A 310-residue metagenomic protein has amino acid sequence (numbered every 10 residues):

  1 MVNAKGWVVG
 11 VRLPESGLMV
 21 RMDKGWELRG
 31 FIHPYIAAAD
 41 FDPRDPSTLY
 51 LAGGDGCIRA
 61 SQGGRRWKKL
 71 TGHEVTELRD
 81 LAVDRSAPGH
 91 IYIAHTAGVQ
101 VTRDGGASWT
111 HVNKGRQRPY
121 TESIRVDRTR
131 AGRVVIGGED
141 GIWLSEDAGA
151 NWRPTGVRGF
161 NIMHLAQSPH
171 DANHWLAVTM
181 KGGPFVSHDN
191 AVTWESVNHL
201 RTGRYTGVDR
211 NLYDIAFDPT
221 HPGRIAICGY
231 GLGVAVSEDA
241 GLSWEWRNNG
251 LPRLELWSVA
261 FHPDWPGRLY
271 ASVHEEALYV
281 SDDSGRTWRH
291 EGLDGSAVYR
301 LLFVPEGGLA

Functional and structural regions predicted by a protein language model:
M1-A310: Extracellular glycan-interacting surfaces
